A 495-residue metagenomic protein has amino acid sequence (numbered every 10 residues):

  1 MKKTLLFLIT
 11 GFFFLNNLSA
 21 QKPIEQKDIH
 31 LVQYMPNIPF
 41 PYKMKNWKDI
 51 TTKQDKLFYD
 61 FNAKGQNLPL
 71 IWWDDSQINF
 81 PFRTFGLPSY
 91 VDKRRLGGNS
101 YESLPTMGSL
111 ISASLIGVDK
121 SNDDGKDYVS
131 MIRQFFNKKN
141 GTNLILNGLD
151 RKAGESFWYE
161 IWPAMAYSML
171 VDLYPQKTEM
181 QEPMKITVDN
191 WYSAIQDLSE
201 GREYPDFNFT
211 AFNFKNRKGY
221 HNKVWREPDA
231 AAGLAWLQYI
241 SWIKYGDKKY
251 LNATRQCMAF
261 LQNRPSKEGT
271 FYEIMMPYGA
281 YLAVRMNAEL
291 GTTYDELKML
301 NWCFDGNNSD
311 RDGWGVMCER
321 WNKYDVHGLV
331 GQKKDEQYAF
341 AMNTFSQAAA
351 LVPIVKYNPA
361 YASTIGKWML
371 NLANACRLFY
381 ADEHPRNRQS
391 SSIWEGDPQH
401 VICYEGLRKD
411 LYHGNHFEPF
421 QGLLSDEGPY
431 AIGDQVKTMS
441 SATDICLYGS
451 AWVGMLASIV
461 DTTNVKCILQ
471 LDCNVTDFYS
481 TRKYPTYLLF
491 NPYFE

Functional and structural regions predicted by a protein language model:
T4-L15: Sec-dependent N-terminal signal peptides
N16-A20: Sec/Tat signal peptide C-region and signal peptidase I cleavage site
Q21-R151, K177-T210, V465: Low-complexity, Ser/Thr/Pro/Gly-enriched N-terminal "stalk/linker" regions
I38-K43, P105-N122, W162-E179, N222-W225 (+4 more regions): Well-ordered alpha-helical scaffold segments within catalytic/enzyme domains
I78-P105, N143-I161, N216-A230, N263-M276 (+3 more regions): Solvent-exposed loop and edge beta-strand segments that line ligand/cofactor-binding and catalytic clefts
P175-K249, R255-Q256, F260-P265, Y281-A288 (+1 more regions): Active-site lining segments of carbohydrate-active enzymes
E289-L290, L297-D310, V326-F420: Catalytic-core region of carbohydrate-active enzymes that cleave or remodel glycosidic bonds
G428, I432-E495: Carbohydrate-binding surface patches
